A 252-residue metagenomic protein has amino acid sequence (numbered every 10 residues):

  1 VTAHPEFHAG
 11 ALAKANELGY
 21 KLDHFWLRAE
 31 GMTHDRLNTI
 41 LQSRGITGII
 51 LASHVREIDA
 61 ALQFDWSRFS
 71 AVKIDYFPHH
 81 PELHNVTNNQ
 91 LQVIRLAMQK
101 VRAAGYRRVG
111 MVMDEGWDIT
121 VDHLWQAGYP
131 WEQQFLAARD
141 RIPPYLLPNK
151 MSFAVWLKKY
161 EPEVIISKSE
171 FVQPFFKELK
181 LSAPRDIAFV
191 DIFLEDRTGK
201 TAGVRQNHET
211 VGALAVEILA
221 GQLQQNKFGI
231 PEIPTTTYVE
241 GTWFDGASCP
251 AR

Functional and structural regions predicted by a protein language model:
V1-L51, V55-R252: Bacterial carbohydrate/catabolite-sensing allosteric modules
